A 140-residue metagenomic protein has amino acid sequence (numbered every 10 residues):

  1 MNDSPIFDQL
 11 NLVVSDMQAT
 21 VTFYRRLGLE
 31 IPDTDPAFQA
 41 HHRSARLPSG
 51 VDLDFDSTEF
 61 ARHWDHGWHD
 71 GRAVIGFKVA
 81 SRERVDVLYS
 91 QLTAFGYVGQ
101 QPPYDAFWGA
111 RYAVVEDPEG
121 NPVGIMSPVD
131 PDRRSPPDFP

Functional and structural regions predicted by a protein language model:
S4, N11-L53, S57-E59: Core segments of cupin and vicinal oxygen chelate
P5-Q9, D70-V74: Short, solvent-exposed beta-strand edge segments and adjacent coil->beta transition regions
V13, D56-S57, V114, I125-D132: Short beta->alpha transition motifs characteristic of CBS
V14-A19, I75-P122: Vicinal oxygen chelate
E30, V123-M126: Short hydrophobic beta-strand motif reused across regulatory alpha/beta modules
A45-S49, V115-P118, P128: Active-site beta-strand termini and strand-to-loop segments that position acidic
F60-D65: Short beta-strand/turn micro-motifs at beta-sheet edges
D130-P140: A short, polar/charged loop-to-alpha-helix boundary motif
